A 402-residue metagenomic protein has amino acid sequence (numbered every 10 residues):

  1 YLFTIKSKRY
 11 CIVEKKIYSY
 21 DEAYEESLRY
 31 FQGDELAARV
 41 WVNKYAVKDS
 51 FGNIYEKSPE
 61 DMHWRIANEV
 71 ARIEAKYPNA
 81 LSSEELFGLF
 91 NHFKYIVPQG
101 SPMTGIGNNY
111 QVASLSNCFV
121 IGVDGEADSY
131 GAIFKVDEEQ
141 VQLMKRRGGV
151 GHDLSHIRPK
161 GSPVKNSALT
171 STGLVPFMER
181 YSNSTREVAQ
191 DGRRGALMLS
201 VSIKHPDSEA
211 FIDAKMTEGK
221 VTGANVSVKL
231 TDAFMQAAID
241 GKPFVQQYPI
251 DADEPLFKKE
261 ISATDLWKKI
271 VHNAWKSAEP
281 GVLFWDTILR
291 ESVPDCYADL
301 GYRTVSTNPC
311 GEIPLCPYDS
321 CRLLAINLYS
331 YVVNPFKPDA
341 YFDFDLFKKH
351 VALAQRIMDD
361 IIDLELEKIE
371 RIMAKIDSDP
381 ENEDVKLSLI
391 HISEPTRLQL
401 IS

Functional and structural regions predicted by a protein language model:
Y1-L389, S393, R397, S402: Extended catalytic cores of very large enzyme megasubunits
